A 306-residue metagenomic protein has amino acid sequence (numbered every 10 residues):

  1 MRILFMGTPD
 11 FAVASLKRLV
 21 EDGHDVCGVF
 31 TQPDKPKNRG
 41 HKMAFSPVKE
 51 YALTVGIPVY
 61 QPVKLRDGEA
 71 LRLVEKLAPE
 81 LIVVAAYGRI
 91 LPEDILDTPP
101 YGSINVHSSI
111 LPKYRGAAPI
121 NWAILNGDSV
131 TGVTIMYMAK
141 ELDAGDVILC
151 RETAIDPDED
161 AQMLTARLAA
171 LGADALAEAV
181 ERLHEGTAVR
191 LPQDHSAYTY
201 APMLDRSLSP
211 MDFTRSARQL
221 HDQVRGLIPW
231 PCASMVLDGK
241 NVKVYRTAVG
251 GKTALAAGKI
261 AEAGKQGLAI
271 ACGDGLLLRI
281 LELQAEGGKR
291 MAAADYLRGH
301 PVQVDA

Functional and structural regions predicted by a protein language model:
M1-G40: N-terminal Rossmann-like dinucleotide-binding module
G7, V29, A52, H107 (+4 more regions): Residue-level signal for inorganic ion chemistry
T8-F11, V63-R66, Y87-R89, G250: Short beta->alpha connector loops
R18, Y51, L73, D94-D97 (+2 more regions): Well-formed, non-transmembrane alpha-helical positions, independent of function
D22-D25, Q32, L81-Y200: Donor/substrate-binding cores of folate-linked one-carbon enzymes
P36-A78: N-terminal glycine-/serine-/threonine-rich beta1-alpha1-beta2 phosphate-ribose binding loop of Rossmann-like
E178-V236: Active-site-lining helix/loop region of Rossmann-like oxidoreductase modules
F213-A306: An anion-binding loop in the catalytic cleft
